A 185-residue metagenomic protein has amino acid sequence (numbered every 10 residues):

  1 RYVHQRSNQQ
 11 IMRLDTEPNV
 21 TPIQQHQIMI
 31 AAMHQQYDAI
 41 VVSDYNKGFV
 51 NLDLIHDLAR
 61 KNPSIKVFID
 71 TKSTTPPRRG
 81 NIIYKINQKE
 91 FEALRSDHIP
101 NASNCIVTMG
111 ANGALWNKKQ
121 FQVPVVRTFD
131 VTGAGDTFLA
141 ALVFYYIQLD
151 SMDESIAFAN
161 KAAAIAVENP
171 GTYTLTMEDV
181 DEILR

Functional and structural regions predicted by a protein language model:
R1-A39, Y173-R185: Conserved N-terminal subdomain of the carbohydrate kinase-like
R1-V3, N81-K89: Non-cysteine beta-strand/loop elements that form the S-adenosyl-L-methionine
R13, A39-V41, F68, K85 (+1 more regions): Structural motif
T16, I86-Q88, Q122-P124: Active-site donor-binding loop signature of nucleotide-sugar glycosyltransferases
M33-Q36, D53-G80, E92-R185: Conserved phosphate-binding/catalytic region of the ribokinase-like
Y37-F49: Short acidic, glycine-rich surface-loop motifs adjacent to enzyme active sites
I40-S43, N87, D136, S155: Conserved structural-core and active-site-/substrate-pathway-adjacent residues in large, well-folded domains of enzymes
D44-N46, D70-S73, N87-K89: Structural motif
